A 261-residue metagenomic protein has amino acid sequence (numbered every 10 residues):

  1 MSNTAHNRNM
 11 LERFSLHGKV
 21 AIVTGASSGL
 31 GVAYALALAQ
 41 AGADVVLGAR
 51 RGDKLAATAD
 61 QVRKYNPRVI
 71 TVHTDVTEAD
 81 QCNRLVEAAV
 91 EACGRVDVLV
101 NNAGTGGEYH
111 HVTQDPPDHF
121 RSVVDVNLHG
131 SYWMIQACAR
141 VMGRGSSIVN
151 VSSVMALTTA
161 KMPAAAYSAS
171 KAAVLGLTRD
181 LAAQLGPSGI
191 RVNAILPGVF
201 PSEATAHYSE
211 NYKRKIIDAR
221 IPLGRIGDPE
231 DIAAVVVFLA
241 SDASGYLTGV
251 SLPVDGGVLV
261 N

Functional and structural regions predicted by a protein language model:
S2-R13, G106-Y109, V236-V237, T248-N261: Short C-terminal tail/terminal secondary-structure segment of NAD(P)H-dependent dehydrogenase/reductase domains
V20, S27-G29: Conserved glycine-rich cofactor-binding loop
G52-D53, H73-L85, P117, E230-D231: The beta1-alpha1 cofactor-binding region of Rossmann-like NAD(H)/NADP(H)-dependent oxidoreductases
H110-V112, P116-R121, T205, I217: Substrate-binding pocket helix/loop in short-chain dehydrogenase/reductase
I135, S170, T178: Active-site helix of classical SDR
R140, A183-P187, G245: Alpha-helical segment proximal to the catalytic Tyr-Lys
S153: Residue(s) in the substrate-gating loop at a strand-loop-helix junction that position the organic substrate next
